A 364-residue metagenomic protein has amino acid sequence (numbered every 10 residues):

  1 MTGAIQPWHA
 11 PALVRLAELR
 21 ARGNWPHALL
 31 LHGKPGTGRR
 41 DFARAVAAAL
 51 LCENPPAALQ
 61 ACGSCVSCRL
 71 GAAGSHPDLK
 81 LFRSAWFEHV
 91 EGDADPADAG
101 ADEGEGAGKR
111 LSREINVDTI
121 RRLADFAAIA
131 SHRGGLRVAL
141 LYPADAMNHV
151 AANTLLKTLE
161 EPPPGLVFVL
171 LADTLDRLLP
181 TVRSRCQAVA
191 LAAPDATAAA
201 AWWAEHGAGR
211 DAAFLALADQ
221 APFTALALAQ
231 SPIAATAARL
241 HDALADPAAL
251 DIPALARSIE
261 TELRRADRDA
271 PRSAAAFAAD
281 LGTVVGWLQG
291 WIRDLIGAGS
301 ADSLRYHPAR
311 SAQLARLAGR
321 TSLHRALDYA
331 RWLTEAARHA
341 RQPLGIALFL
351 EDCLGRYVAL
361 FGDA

Functional and structural regions predicted by a protein language model:
M1-A49, A58-L59, V66, A128 (+3 more regions): Charged, glycine-rich active-site and insertion segments that engage polyanionic ligands
M1-V150: Clamp-loader machinery-focused feature within the broader ASCE/P-loop NTPase space
V46, G92, L156-K157, A235: Hydrophobic alpha-helical segments
A73-S75, P162, V182: Short, structurally constrained coil/turn elements that cap an alpha-helix or connect an alpha-helix to the following
R133-V138, P163-V169: Loop/turn-to-beta-strand initiation segments
V138-L140, E160, A188: Short aromatic/hydrophobic contact patches that present stacked aromatics for nucleic-acid/ligand binding
P143-G165: Conserved Walker B catalytic segment
